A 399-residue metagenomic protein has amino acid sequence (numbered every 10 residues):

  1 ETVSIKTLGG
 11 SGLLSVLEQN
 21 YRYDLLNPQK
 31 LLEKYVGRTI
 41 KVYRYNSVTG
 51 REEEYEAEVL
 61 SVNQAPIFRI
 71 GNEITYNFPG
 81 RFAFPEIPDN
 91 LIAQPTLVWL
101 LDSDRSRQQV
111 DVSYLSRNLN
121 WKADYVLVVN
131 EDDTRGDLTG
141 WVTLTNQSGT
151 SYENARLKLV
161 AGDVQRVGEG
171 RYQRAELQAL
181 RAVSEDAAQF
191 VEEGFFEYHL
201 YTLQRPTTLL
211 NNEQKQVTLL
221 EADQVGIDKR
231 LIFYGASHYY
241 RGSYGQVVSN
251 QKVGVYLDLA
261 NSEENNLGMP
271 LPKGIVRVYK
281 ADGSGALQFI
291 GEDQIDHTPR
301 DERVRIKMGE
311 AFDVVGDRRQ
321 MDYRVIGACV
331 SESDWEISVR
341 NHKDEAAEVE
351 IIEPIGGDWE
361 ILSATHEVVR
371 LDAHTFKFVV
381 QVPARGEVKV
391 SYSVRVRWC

Functional and structural regions predicted by a protein language model:
E1-V126, E131-T134: Post-signal-peptide, soluble extracytosolic/periplasmic N-terminal scaffold domains of envelope/secretory systems
S4-G10, L115, S151, A155-V164 (+3 more regions): Short acidic, flexible loop segments centered on an aromatic residue
I5-L31, R81-D89, A161, Q165-V191 (+2 more regions): Solvent-exposed beta-strand/loop surfaces of large extracellular or lumenal domains
T7, L17-Q19, K41-Y45, Q108-R117 (+6 more regions): Short, hydrophobic/aromatic-enriched beta-strand segments in well-ordered soluble domains
Q29-L31, W99-L100, L127, Q204-T208 (+5 more regions): Beta-strand-rich interaction surfaces with strong enrichment in secreted/lumenal proteins
L138-N146, V255-N261, S333-N341: Short, well-ordered beta-strand segments enriched in hydrophobic/aromatic residues
R156-V160, E176-V325, C329-S331, A347-E353: Intrinsically disordered, low-complexity Ser/Thr/Pro/Gly-rich interaction regions that scaffold/cooperate
G316-C399: C-terminal soluble interaction/assembly domains
